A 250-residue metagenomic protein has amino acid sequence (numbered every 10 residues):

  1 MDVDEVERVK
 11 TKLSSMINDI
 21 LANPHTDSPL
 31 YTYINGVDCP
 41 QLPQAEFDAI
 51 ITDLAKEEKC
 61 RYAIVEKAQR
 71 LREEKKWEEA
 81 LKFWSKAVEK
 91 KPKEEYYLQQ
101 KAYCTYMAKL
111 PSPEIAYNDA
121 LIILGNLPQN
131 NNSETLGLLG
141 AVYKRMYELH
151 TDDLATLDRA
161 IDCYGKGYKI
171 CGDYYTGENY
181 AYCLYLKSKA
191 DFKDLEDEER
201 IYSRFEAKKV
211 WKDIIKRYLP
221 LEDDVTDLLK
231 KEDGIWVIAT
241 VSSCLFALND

Functional and structural regions predicted by a protein language model:
M1-V9: Cross-kingdom TIR/SEFIR domain
K10, R61-Y62, E78, L154 (+2 more regions): Amphipathic alpha-helical repeat elements characteristic of tetratricopeptide repeat
K12-L13, I17-C39, A45, A49-R70 (+4 more regions): Amphipathic alpha-helical repeat scaffolds of TPR domains
I34-D48, Q69-F83, T105-I123, T151-C163 (+1 more regions): Helix-turn-helix repeat elements of alpha-solenoid scaffolds
I51-A55, V88-E89, L121-Q129, Y147 (+4 more regions): A conserved position within tetratricopeptide repeats
D53, K76-K91: Internal amphipathic alpha-helical repeat/solenoid segments
W77-E78, Y164-Y168, Y175-T176: Residue-level detection of beta-strand scaffold positions
S188, Y202-D250: Alpha-helical protein-protein interaction modules
